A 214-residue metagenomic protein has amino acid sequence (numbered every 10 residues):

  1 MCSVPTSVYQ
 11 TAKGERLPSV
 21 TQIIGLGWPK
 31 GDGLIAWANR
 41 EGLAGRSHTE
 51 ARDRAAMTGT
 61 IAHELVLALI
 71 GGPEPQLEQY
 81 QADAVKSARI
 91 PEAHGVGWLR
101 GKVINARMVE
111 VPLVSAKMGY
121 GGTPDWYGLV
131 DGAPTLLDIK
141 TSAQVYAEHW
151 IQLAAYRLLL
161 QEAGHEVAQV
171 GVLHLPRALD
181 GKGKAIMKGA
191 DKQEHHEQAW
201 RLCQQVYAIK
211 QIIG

Functional and structural regions predicted by a protein language model:
M1-G121: Metal-dependent nuclease catalytic cores that hydrolyze phosphodiester bonds in DNA/RNA, characterized by
R89, V111-G214: Nucleic-acid nuclease catalytic cores
